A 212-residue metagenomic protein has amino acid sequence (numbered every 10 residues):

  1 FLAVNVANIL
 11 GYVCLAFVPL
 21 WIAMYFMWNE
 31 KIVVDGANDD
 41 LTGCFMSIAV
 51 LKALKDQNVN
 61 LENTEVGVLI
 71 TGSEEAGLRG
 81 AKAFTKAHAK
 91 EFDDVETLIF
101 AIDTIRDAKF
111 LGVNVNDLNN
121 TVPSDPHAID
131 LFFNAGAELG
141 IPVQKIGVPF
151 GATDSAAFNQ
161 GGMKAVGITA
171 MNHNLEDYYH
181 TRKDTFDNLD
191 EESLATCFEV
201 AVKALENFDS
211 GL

Functional and structural regions predicted by a protein language model:
F1-P123, G147-S155: Acidic/histidine-rich catalytic neighborhood of metal-dependent amide-processing enzymes
I105-L212: Active-site-adjacent substrate-binding region of metalloamidase/peptidase-like peptide-processing proteins
